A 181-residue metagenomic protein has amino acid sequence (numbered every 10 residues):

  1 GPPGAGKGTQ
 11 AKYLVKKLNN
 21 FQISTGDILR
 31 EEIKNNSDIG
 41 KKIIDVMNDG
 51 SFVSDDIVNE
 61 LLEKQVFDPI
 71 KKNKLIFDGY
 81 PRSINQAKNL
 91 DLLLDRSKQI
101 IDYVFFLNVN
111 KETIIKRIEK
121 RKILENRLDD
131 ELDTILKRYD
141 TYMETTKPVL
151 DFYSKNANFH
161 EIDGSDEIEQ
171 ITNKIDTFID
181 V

Functional and structural regions predicted by a protein language model:
G1-V181: Glycine-rich phosphate-binding loop of ATP-dependent small-molecule kinases
